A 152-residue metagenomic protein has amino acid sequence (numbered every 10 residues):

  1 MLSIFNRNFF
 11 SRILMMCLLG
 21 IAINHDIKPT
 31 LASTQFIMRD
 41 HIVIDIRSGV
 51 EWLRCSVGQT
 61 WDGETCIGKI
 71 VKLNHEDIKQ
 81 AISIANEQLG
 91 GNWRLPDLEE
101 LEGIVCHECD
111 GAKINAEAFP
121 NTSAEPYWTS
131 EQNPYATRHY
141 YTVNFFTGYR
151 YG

Functional and structural regions predicted by a protein language model:
L2-M15: Bacterial N-terminal signal peptides that target proteins for export
R12-H25: Bacterial N-terminal signal peptides
K28, S48-E51, A124-P126: A generic secondary-structure signal marking the coil-to-beta-strand transition
P29-T34: Boundary at the C-terminal end of the N-terminal hydrophobic targeting segment
I37-R39: Short, small/polar residue-rich loop motifs at catalytic or cofactor-binding pockets
H41, I46-R94, L98-E99, V105-H107: Short aromatic-cysteine micro-motif
K79-N92, L98-Y151: An exposed tryptophan-centered "aromatic clamp" motif
